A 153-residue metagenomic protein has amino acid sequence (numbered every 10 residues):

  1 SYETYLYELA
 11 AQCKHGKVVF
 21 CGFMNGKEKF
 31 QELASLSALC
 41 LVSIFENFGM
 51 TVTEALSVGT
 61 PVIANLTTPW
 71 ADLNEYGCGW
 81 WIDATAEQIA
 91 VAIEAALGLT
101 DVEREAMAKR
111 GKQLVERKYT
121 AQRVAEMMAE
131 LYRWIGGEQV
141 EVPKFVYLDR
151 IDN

Functional and structural regions predicted by a protein language model:
E3-M24: Nucleotide-activated donor-binding/catalytic signature segment of Leloir-type glycosyltransferases, i.e., the conserved
F23-M24, Q31-L36: Short alpha-helical donor nucleotide-sugar binding micro-motif in glycosyltransferases
F30, F48, T53-S57, W70-D72: Short alpha-helical segment that forms part of, or immediately flanks, the ligand-binding pocket in carbohydrate-active
I44: Aromatic "clamp/platform" in nucleotide-sugar-dependent glycosyltransferases that forms part of the donor/acceptor
P61-N65: Short hydrophobic beta-strand element within catalytic cores of glycosyltransferases and related nucleotide-activated
A71-A95: Change "using UDP/GDP/dTDP sugars" to "using nucleotide sugars
E103-R117, M127-E130: A short, well-ordered alpha-helix in the C-terminal region of glycosyltransferases
R117, Q122, E126-N153: C-terminal amphipathic helix plus adjacent low-complexity, charged tail appended to glycosyltransferase catalytic
